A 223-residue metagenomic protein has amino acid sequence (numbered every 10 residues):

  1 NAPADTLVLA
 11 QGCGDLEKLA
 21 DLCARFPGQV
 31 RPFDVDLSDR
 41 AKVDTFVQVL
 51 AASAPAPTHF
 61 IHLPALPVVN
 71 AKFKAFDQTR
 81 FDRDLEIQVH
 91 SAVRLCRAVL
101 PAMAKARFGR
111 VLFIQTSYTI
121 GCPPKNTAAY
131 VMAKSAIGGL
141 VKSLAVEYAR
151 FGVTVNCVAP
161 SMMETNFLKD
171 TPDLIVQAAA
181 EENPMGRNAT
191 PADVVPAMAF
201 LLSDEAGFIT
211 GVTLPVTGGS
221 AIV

Functional and structural regions predicted by a protein language model:
T58, K74-R94, F108, L112 (+2 more regions): Catalytic Tyr-X3-Lys loop
I61-N70, G219: Conserved NAD(P)H cofactor-binding loop of Rossmann-fold oxidoreductase domains
L66, R110-A136, V141-R150, M162: Catalytic loop of short-chain dehydrogenase/reductase
A71-F73, D77-L85, L168, I175 (+1 more regions): Substrate-binding pocket helix/loop in short-chain dehydrogenase/reductase
C96-R97, K142: A short, exposed helix-loop element centered on a Lys and neighboring polar residues
P101, V146-E147, G207: Alpha-helical segment proximal to the catalytic Tyr-Lys
N183-V194, E205: A conserved structural motif in NAD(P)-dependent oxidoreductases
A199, T210-V223: Short C-terminal tail/terminal secondary-structure segment of NAD(P)H-dependent dehydrogenase/reductase domains
